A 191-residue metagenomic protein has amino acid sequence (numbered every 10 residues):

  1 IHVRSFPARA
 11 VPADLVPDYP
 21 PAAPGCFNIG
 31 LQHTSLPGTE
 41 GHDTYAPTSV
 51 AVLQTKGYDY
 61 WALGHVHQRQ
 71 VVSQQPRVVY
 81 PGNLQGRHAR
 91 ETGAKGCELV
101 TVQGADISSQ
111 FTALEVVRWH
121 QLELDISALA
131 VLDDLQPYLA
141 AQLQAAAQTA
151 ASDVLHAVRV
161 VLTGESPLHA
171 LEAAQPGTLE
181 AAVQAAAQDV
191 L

Functional and structural regions predicted by a protein language model:
I1-S108: His/Asp/Glu-rich metal-coordinating catalytic cores of metallo-dependent phosphodiesterases/hydrolases acting on
F111: Catalytic core of bacterial cyclic-dinucleotide metallophosphodiesterases
L114-L191: Accessory, non-catalytic peripheral segments of nucleic-acid enzymes
